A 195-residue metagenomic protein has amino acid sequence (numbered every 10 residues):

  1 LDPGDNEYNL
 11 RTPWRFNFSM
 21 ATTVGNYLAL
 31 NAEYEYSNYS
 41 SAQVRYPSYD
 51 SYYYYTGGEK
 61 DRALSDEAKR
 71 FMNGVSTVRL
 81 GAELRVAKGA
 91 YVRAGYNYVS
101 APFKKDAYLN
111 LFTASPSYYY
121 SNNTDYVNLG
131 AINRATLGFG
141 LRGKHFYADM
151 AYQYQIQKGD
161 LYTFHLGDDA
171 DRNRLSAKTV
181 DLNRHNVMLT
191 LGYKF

Functional and structural regions predicted by a protein language model:
L1-F195: Outer-membrane beta-barrel porins/channels
